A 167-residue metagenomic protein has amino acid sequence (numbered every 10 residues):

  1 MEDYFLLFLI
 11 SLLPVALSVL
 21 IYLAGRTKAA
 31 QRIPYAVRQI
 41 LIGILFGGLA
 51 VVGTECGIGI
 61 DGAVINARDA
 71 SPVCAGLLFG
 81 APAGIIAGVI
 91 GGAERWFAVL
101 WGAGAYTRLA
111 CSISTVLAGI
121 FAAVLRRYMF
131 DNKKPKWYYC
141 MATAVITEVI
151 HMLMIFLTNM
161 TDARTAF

Functional and structural regions predicted by a protein language model:
M1-L20, G43, T54-D69, V99-F167: Membrane-embedded alpha-helical hairpins and interfacial helices in multi-pass inner-membrane proteins
I21-A30, R127: C-terminal ends of transmembrane helices
T27-A36, D131: Membrane interface segments of multi-pass transport proteins and intramembrane proteases
I33-A36, E55-C56, A81: Recognition helices and adjacent regulatory flanks at domain boundaries
I33-G47: Loop-to-helix transition at the N-terminal end of transmembrane alpha-helices
R68-I86: Generic transmembrane alpha-helix motif of multi-pass integral membrane proteins
F79-G80, E94-V99: Interfacial segments of multi-pass membrane proteins
V89-A93, I146: Hydrophobic residues within alpha-helical transmembrane segments of multi-pass solute transporters/permease subunits
